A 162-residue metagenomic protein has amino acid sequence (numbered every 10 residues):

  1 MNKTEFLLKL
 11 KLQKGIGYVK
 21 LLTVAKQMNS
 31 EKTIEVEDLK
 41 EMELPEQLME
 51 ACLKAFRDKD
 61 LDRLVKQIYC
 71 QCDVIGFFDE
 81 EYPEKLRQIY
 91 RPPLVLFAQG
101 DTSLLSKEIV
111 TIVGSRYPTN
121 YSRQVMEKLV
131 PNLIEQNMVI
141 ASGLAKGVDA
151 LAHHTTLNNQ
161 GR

Functional and structural regions predicted by a protein language model:
M1-N132: Short, positively charged patches
V130, N137-R162: Phosphate/pyrophosphate-binding betaalpha-module
